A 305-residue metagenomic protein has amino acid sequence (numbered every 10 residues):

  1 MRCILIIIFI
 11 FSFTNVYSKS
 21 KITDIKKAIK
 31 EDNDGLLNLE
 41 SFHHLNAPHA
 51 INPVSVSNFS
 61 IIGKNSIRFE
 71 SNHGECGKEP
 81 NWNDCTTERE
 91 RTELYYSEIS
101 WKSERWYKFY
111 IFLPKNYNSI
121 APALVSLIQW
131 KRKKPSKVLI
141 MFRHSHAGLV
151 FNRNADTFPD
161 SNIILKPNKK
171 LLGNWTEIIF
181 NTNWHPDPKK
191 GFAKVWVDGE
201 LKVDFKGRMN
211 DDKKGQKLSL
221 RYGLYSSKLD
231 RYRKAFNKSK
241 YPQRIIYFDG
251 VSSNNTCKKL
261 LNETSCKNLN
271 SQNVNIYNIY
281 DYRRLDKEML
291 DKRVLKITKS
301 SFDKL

Functional and structural regions predicted by a protein language model:
C3-S12: Sec-dependent N-terminal signal peptides
T14-S18: Sec/Tat signal peptide C-region and signal peptidase I cleavage site
K19-E177, N181-L305: Low-complexity, Ser/Thr/Pro/Gly-rich disordered linker/stalk regions
